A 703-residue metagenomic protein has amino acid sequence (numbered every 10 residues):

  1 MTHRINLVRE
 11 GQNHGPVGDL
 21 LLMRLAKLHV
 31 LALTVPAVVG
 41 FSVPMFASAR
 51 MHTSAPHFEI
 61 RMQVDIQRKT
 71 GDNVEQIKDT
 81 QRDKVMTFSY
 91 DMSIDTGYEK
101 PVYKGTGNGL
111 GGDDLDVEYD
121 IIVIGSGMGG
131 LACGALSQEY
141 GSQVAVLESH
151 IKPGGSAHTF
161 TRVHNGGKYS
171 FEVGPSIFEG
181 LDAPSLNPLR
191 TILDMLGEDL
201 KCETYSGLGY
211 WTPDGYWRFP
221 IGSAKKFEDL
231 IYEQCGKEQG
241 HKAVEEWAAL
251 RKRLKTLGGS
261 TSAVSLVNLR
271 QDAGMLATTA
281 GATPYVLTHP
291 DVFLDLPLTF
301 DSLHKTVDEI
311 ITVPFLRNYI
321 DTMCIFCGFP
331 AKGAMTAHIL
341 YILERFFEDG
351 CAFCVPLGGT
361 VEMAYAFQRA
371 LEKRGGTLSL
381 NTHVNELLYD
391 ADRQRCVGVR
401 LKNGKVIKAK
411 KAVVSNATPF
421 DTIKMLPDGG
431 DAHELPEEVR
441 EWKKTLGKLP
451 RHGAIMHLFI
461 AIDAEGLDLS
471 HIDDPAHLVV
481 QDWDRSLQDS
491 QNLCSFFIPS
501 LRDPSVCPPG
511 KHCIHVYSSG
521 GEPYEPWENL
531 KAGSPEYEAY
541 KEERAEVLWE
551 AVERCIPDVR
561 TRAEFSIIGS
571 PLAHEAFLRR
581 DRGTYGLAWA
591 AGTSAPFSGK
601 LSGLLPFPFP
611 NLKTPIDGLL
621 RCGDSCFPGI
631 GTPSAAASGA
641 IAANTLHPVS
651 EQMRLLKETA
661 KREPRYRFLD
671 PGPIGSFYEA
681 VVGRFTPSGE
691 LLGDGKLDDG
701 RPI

Functional and structural regions predicted by a protein language model:
M1-R50: N-terminal chloroplast transit peptides
E59-I121, E139, S650-I703: Extreme N-terminal leader/targeting segments of oxidoreductases
S93, Y98-L266, A591: N-terminal glycine-rich phosphate/pyrophosphate-binding loop and immediately adjacent elements
K252-R374, N381, R580-G599: Active-site/ligand-binding neighborhood in enzyme catalytic cores
V313, R317-P330, P557-P628: A glycine-rich dinucleotide-binding beta-alpha-beta segment and adjacent secondary-structure elements that constitute
V355-P356, H383-P508, K613: Mid-domain catalytic core of redox enzymes that form a hydrophobic substrate pocket/lid adjacent to a catalytic redox
D463-E575: C-terminal segments that line or cap access tunnels to active or ligand-binding sites in enzymes and enzyme-associated
D624-L646: A conserved FAD-binding loop/helix module that cradles the flavin
